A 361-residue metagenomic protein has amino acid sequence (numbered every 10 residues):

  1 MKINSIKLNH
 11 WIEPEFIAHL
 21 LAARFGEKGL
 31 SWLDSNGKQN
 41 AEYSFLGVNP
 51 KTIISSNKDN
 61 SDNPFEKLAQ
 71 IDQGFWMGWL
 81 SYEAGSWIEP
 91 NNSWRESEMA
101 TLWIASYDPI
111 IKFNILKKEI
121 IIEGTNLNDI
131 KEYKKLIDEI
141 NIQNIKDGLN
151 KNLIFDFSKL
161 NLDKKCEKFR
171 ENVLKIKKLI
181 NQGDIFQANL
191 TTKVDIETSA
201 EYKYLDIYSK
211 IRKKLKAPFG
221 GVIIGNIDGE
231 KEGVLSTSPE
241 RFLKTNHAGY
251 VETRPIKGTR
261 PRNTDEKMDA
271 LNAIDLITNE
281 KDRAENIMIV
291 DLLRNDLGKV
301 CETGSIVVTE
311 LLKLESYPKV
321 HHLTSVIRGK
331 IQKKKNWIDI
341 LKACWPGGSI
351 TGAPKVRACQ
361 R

Functional and structural regions predicted by a protein language model:
M1-R361: Extended alpha-helical targeting/anchoring segments, especially N-terminal organellar/secretory targeting helices
